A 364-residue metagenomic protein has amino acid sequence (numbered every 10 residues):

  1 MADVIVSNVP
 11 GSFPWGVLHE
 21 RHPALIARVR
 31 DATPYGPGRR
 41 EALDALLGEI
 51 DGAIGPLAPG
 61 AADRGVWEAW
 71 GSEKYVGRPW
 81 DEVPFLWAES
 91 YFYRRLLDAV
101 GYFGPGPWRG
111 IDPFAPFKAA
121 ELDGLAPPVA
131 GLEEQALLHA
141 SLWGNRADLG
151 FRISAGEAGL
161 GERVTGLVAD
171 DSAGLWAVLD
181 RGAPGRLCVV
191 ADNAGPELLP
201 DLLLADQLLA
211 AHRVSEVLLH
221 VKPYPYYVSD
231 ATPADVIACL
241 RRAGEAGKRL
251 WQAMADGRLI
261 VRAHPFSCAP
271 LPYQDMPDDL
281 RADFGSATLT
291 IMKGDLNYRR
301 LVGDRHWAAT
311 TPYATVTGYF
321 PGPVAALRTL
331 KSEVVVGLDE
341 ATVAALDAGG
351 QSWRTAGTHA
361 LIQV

Functional and structural regions predicted by a protein language model:
M1-R186, Q363-V364: Non-catalytic accessory regions outside enzyme or core folds
V6, V221-P223, S229-V364: C-terminal functional extensions of proteins
G16, L86, A169, L198-L202 (+2 more regions): Conserved structured core elements
V83-W87, V190-L199, Y224-Y226, D295-R300: Gly/Ser/Thr-rich loops at beta-strand to alpha-helix junctions that form or flank small-molecule/cofactor-binding
V178, L204-A211, D279, D283: Catalytic-core regions built around general acid/base machinery
R186, V214-L218, P323: Residues at the starts of beta-strands that form the adenosine-phosphate
R186-C188, T288-L289: Structural motif
P196-L218: Histidine-anchored nucleotide/phosphate-binding helix
